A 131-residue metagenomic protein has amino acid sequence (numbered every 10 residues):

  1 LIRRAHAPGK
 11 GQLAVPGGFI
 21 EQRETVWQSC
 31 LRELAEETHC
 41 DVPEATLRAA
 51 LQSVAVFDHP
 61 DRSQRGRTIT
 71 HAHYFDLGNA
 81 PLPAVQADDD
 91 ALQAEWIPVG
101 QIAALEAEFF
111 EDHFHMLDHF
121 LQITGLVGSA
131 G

Functional and structural regions predicted by a protein language model:
L1-V15: N-terminal strand-loop-strand
L13, G18-H119: Unchanged
H115-G131: Charged phosphate-binding loop/patch that engages nucleotide di/tri-phosphates or the phosphate backbone of nucleic
